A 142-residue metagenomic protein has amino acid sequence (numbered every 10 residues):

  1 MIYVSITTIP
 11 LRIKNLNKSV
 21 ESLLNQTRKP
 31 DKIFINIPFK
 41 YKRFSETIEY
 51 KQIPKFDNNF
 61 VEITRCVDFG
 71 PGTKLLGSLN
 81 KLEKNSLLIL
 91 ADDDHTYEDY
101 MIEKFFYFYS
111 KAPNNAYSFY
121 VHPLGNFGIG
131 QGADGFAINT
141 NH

Functional and structural regions predicted by a protein language model:
M1-N25, F34: N-proximal low-complexity "stem/linker" segments adjacent to membrane-targeting elements
I2, N59-V61, N114: Short, conserved active-site loop motifs that form the nucleotide-linked donor/cofactor pocket
K18-S22, G77, E103-F105: A short acidic, amphipathic alpha-helical/loop segment
S19-D31, F39-K40, K55: Short, acidic, metal-binding catalytic loop of nucleotide-sugar glycosyltransferases
N36-S86: Active-site-proximal specificity loops/subdomain of glycosyltransferases
N85-T96: Short beta-strand-to-loop acidic/aromatic patch adjacent to the donor-nucleotide binding site
D99-L124: Conserved donor-nucleotide/metal-binding helix-loop-beta segment in metal-dependent transferases, i.e., the alpha-helix
N126-I138, H142: A recurrent flexible, glycine/aromatic-enriched loop bordering the glycosyltransferase active site that acts as
